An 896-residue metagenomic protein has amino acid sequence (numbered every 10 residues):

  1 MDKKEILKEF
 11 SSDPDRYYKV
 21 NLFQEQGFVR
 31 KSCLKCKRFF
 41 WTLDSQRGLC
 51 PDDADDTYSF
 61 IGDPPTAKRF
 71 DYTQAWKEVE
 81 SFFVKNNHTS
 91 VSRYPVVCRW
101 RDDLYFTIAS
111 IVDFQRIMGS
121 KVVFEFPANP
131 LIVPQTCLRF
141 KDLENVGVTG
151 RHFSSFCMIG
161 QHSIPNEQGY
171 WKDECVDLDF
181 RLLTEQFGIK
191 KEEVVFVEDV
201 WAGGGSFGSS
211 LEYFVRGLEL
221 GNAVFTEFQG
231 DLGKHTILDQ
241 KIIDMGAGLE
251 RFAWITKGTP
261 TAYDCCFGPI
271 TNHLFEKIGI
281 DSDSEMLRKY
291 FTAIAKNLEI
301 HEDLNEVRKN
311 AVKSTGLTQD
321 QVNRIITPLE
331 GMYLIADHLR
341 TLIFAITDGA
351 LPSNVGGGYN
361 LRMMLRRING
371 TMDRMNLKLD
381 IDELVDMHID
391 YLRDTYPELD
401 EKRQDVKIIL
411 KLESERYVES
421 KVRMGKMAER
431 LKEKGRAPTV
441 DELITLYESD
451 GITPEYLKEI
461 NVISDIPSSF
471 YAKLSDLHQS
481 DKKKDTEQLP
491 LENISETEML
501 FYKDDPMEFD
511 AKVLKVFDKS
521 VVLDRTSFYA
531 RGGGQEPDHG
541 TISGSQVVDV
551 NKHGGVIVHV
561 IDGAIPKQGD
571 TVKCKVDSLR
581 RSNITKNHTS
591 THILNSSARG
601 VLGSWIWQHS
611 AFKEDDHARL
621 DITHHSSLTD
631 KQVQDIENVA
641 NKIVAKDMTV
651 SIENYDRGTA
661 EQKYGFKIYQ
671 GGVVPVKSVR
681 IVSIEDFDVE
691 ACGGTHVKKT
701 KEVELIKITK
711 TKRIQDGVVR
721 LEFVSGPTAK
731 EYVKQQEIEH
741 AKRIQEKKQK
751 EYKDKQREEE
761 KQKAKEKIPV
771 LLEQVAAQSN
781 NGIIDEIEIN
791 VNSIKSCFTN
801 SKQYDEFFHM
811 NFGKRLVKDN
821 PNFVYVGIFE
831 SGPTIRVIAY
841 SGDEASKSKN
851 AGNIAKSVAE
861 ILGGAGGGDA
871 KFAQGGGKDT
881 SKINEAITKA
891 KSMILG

Functional and structural regions predicted by a protein language model:
M1-K3: Interaction interfaces in information-processing and related assembly proteins
I6-V20, Q24-E25, V29-R30, K37 (+2 more regions): A glycine- and charged-residue-rich anion-binding loop/surface
K31-L34, G48-L49: Cys/His-enriched microdomains
W41-L49: Short linker/helix segments within small regulatory modules
